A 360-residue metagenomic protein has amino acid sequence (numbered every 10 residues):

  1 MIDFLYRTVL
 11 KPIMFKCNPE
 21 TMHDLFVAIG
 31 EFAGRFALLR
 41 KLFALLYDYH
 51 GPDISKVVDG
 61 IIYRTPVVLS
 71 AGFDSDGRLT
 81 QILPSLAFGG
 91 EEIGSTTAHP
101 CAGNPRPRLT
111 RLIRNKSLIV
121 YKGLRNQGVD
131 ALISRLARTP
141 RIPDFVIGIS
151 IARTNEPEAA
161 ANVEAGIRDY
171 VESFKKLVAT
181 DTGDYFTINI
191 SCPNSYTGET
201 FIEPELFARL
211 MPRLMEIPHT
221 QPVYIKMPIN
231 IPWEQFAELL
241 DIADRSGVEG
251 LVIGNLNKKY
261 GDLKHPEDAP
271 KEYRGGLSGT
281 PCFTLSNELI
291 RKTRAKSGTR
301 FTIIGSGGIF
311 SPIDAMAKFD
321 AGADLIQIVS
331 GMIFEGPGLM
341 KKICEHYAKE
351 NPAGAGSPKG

Functional and structural regions predicted by a protein language model:
I2-K56, V120, R125, V129: An N-cap/entry alpha-helix motif that binds or orients negatively charged groups
R40-Y49, I190-E203, I242-T299: Glycine/Thr-rich beta-alpha phosphate-binding loop at enzyme active sites
I61-V68, P143-G148, I217-I231, A295-G305: Short beta-strand/loop segments at the ligand-binding rim of alpha/beta enzyme cores
D76-L83, I231-R245, A295-T299, I309-I326: Catalytic cores of alpha/beta
E92-P100, G250-K258, G308-I309, A315-K342: Glycine-rich phosphate-binding active-site loops on the catalytic face of alpha/beta enzymes
G94-F145: A gly/proline- and charged-residue-enriched helix-loop-helix capping module
G103-K116, G261-G275, G331-G354: C-terminal helical cap(s) of enzyme catalytic domains, especially alpha/beta-barrels
E156-V171, E199-T200, I225-R245: Active-site glycine- and acidic-residue-rich loops that bind and position anionic ligands or nucleotide-like cofactors
